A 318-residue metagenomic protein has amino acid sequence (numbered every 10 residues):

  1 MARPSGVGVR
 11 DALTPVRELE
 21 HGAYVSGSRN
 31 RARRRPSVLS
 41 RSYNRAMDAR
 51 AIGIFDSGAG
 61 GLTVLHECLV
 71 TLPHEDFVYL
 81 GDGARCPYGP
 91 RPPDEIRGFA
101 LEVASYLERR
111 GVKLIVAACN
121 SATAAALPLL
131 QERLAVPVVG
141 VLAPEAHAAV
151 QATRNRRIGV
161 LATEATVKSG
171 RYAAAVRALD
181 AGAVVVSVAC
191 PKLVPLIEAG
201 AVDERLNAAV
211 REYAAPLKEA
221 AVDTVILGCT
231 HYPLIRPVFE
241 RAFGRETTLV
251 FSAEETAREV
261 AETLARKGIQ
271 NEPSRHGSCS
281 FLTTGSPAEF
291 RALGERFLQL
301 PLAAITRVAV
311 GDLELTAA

Functional and structural regions predicted by a protein language model:
S5, S26-S28, S37-S42: Serine residues within intrinsically disordered or low-complexity segments
A12, G22-V25: Short hydrophobic alpha-helical segments enriched in small aliphatic residues
V16-L19: Intrinsic low-complexity, disordered N-terminal segments enriched in polar/charged/small residues
R41-A318: Non-catalytic structural scaffold of enzyme domains
